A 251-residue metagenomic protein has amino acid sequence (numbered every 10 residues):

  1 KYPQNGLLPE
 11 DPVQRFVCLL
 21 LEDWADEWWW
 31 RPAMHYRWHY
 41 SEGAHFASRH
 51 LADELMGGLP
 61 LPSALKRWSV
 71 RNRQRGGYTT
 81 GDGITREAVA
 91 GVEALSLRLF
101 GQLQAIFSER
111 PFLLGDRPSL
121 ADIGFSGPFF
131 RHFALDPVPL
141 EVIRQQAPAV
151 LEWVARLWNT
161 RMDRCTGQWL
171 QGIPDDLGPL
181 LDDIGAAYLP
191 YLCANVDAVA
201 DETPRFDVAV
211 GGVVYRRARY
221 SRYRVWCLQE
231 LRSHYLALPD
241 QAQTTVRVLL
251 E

Functional and structural regions predicted by a protein language model:
K1-S63, L113, A187-E251: GST-like domain detector, emphasizing the conserved glutathione-binding G-site in the N-terminal thioredoxin-like
D11-Q14, S96, D116, F125 (+1 more regions): Active-site-proximal structural scaffolding
R15-E109, H132-P139, E152: Conserved C-terminal alpha-helical bundle
E87-A90, L114-R117, E141-R144: Short, solvent-exposed segments of well-ordered alpha helices
R110-P111, D116, C165-W169: Acidic, serine/threonine- and proline-rich low-complexity regulatory regions
L113-F133: GST superfamily/GST-like fold recognition
S126-R217: Active-site/pore-lining binding-face segments in mid-to-C-terminal subdomains
